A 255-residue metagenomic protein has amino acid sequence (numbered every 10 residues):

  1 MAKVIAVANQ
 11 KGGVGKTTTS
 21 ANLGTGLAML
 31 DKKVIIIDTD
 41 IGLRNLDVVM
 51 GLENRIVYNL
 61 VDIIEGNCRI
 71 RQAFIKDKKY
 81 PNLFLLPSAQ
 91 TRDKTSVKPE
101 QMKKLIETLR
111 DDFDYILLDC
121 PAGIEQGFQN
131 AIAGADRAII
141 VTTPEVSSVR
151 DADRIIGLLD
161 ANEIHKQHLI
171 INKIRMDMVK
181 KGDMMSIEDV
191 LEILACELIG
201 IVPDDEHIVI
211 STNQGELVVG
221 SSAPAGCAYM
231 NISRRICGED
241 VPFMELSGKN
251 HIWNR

Functional and structural regions predicted by a protein language model:
V4, L85, L198-I201: Conserved beta-strand scaffold positions in the cores of enzyme catalytic domains, especially in NTP/NDP-utilizing
V4-R69, Y115: Walker A/P-loop NTP-binding active-site region of P-loop NTPases, recognizing the glycine-rich GxxxxGKT/S
N9, D38, P87-Q90, C120 (+2 more regions): Flexible glycine-/small-residue-rich
T17-N22, V149, D153, M184 (+1 more regions): Short amphipathic alpha-helical segment that frequently serves as the phosphate-/nucleotide-binding helix
T25-M29, A133, G157, G238: Short, well-ordered alpha-helices that flank and scaffold nucleotide-derived cofactor binding pockets
T39-D111, I210-Q214, V219: P-loop/Walker-type NTP enzyme "switch/lid" segment
E100, K104, T108-D111, Y115-I210: Conserved catalytic-core segment of NTP-binding enzymes
Q214-R255: NTP-binding/hydrolysis catalytic cores, primarily Walker-type P-loop NTPases
